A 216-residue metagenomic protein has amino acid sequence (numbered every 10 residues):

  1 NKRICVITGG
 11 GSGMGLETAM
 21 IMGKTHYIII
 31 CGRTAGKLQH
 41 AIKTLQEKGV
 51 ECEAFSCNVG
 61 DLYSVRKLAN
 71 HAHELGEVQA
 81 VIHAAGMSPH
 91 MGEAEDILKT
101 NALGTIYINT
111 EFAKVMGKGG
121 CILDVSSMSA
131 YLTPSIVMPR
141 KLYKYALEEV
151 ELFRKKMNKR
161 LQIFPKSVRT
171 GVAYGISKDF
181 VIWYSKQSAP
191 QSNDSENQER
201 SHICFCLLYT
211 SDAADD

Functional and structural regions predicted by a protein language model:
T8, V78-G86, C121-S127, R200-H202: Rossmann-fold scaffold of SDR-type NAD(P)-dependent oxidoreductases
G11-S12: Conserved glycine-rich cofactor-binding loop
H26-H40: Conserved glycine-rich Rossmann-like NAD(P)H-binding loop of the short-chain dehydrogenase/reductase
K48-Y63: Rossmann-fold cofactor-recognition segment
G60-E74: Conserved Rossmann-fold cofactor-binding substructure of NAD(P)-dependent oxidoreductases
P89-H90, L123-N193: Catalytic loop of short-chain dehydrogenase/reductase
Y209-A214: Conserved small/polar residues in nucleotide/adenosyl-binding loops
